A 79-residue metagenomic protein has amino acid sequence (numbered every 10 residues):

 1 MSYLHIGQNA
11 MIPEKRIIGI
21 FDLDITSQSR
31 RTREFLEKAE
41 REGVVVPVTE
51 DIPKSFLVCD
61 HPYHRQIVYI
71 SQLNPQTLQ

Functional and structural regions predicted by a protein language model:
S2-I6, E14, I25, R31-L78: Divalent-cation
R16-F21: Phosphoinositide-dependent membrane-docking surfaces
